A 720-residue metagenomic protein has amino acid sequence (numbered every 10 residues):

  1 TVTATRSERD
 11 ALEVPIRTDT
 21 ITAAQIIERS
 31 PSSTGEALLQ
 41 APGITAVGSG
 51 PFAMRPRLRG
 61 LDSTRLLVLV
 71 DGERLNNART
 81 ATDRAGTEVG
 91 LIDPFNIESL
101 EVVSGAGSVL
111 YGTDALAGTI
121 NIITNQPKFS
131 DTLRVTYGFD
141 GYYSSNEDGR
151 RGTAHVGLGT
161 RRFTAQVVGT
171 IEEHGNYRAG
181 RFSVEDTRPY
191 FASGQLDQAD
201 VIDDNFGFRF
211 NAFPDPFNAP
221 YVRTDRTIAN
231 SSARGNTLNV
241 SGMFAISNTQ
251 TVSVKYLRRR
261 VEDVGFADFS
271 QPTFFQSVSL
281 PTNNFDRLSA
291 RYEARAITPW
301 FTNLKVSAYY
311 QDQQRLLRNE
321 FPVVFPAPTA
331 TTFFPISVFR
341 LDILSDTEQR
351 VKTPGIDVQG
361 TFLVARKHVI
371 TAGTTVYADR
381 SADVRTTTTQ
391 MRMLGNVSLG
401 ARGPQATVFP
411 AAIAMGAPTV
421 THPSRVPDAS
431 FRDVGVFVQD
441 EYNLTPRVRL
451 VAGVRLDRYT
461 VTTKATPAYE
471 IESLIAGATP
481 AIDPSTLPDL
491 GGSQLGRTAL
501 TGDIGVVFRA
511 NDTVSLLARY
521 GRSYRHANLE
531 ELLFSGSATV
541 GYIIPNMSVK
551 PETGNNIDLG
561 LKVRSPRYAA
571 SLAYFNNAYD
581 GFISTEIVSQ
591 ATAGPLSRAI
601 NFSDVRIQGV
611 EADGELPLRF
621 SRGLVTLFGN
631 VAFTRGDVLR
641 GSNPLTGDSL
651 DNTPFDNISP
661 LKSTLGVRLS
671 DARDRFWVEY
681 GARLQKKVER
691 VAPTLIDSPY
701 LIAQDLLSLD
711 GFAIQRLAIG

Functional and structural regions predicted by a protein language model:
R57, L75-S104: Short acidic/polar hinge/loop motifs at secondary-structure boundaries that mediate gating or recognition
G90-G138: A beta-strand signature from Gram-negative outer-membrane beta-barrel systems, especially the internal plug domain
E147-H174, S183-E262, N284-R291, R295 (+2 more regions): Transmembrane beta-barrel wall of Gram-negative outer-membrane proteins
A229-G235, T249-F301, D312-V323, P328 (+1 more regions): Flexible loop and strand-edge segments within Gram-negative outer membrane beta-barrel domains
M243, P281, L288, N303-L304 (+5 more regions): Conserved C-terminal beta-signal and adjacent last beta-strands/turns of outer-membrane beta-barrel proteins
R260-V264, F269, D312-L316, A412-M415 (+5 more regions): Surface-exposed extracellular loop regions of Gram-negative outer-membrane beta-barrel proteins, predominantly
Q271-P272, Q276-I297, R425-R432, L487-T501 (+5 more regions): Outer-membrane beta-barrel signature, preferentially recognizing the C-terminal barrel domain of Gram-negative
N443-L450, R458-Y459, R567-Y579, I583 (+1 more regions): Gram-negative outer-membrane beta-barrel transporters
